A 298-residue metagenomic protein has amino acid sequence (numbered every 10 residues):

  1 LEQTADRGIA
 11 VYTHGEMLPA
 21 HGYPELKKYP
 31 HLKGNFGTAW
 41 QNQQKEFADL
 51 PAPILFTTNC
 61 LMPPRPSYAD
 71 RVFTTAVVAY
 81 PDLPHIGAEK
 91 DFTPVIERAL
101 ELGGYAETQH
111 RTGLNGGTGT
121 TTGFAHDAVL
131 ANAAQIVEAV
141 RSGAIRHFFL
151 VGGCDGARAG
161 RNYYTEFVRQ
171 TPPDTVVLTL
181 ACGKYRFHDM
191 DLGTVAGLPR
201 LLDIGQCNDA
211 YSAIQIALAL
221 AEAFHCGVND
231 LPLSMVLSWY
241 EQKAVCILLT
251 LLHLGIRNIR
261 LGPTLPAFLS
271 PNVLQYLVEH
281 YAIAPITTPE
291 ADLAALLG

Functional and structural regions predicted by a protein language model:
L1-G298: Anaerobic metallocofactor- and corrinoid-dependent redox/one-carbon enzyme cores, especially those from methanogenesis
